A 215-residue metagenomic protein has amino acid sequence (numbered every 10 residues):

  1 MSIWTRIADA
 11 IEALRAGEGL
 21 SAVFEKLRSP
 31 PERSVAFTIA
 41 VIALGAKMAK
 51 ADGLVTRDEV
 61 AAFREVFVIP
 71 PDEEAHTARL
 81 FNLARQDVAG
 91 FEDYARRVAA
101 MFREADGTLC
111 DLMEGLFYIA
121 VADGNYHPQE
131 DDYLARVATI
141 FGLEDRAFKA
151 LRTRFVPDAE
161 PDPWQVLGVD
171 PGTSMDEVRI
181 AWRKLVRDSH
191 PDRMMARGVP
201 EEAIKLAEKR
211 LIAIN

Functional and structural regions predicted by a protein language model:
M1-K47, L54-N215: Small-residue-enriched hydrophobic alpha-helices in membranes
